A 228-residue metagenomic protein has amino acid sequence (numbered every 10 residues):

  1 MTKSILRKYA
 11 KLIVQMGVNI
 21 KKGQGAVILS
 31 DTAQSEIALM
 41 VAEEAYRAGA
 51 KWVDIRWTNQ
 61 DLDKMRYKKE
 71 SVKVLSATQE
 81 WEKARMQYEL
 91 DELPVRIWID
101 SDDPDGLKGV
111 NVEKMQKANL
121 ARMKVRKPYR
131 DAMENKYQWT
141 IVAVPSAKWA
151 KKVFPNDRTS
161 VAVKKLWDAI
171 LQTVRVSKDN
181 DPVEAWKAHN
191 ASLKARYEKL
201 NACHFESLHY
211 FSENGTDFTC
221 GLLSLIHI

Functional and structural regions predicted by a protein language model:
T2-N19: N-terminal basic/disordered segments at the start of proteins
I13, T32-S35, D61-E198, A202-L208: Buried, small/hydrophobic-residue-enriched core segments of structured protein domains
G49-M65: Anionic-ligand anchoring segments at beta-strand to alpha-helix junctions in alpha/beta enzyme folds, i.e., glycine
F211-L223: A glycine-rich phosphate-binding loop feature that marks nucleotide/adenosyl-phosphate handling sites
I226-I228: Conserved small/polar residues in nucleotide/adenosyl-binding loops
